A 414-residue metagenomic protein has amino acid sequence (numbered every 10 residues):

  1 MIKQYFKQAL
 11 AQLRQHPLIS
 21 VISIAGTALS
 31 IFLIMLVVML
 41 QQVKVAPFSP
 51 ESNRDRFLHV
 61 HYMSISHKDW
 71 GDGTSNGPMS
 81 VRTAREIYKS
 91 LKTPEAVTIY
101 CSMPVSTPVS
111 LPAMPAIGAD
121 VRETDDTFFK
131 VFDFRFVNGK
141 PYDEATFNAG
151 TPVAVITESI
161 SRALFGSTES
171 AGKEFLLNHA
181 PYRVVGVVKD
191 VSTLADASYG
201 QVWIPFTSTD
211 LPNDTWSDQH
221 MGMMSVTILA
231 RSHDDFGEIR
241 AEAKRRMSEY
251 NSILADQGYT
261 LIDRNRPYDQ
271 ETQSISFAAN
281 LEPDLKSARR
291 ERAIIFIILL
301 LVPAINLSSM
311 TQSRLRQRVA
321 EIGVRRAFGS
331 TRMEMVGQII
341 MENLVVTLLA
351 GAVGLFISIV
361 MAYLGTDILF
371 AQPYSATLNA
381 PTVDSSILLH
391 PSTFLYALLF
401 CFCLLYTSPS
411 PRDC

Functional and structural regions predicted by a protein language model:
Y5-R14: A short amphipathic helical element positioned immediately N-terminal to and/or at the very start of a transmembrane
Q15-K44, P283-A320, L348: Hydrophobic alpha-helical transmembrane segments of multi-pass inner-membrane transport and secretion
L18-L29, A320-T366, S392-S408: Transmembrane alpha-helical interface segments in multi-pass membrane proteins
V37-P108, P115, G222-S225, Q372-T382: Membrane-proximal extracellular/periplasmic loop immediately following the first transmembrane helix
C101-M103, S110-P141, F147-N148: The feature marks short, hydrophobic/small-residue-biased sequence motifs that occur predominantly
D125-P141, P152-E282: Mid-to-C-terminal secondary-structure elements that act as membrane-proximal/extracytoplasmic interface segments
Q372-L405: Conserved transmembrane alpha-helices of multi-pass membrane proteins, especially helix-helix packing segments enriched
Y406, D413-C414: Single conserved hydrophobic/aromatic residue that forms the stacking wall/gate of nucleotide- or nucleobase-binding
